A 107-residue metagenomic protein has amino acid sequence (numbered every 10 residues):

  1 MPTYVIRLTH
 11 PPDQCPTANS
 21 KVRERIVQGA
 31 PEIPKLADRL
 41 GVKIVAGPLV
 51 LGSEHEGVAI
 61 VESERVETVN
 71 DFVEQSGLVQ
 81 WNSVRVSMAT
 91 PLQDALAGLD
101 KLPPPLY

Functional and structural regions predicted by a protein language model:
M1-H55, E64-T68, T90-Y107: Short S/T/G/P-rich N-terminal loop/turn motif that feeds into the first structured element of a domain
E62-D94: An amphipathic, aromatic/His-enriched active-site/gating alpha helix that lines ligand/cofactor pockets
